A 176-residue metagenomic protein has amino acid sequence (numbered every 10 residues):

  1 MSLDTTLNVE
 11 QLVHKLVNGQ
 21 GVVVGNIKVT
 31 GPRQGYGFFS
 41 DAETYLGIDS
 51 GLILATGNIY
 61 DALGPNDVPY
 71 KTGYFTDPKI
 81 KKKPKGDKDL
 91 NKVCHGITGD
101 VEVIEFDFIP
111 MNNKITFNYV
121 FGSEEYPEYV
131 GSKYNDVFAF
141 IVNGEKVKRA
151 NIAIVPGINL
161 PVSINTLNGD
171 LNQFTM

Functional and structural regions predicted by a protein language model:
M1-M176: Aromatic (Trp/Tyr/Phe) and Gly/Pro-enriched flexible surface segments
